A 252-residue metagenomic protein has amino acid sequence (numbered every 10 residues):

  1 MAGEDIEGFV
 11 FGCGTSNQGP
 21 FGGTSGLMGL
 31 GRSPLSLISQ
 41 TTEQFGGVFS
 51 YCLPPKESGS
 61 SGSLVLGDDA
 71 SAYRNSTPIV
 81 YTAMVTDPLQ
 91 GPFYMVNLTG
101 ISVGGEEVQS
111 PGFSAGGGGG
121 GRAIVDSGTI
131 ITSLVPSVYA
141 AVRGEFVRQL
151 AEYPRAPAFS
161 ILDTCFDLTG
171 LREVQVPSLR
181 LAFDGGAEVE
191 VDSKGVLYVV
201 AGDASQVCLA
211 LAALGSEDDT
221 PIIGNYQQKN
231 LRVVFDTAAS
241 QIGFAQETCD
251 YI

Functional and structural regions predicted by a protein language model:
M1-G26, S33: Eukaryotic helix-linker segments that join adjacent hydrophobic helices
A2, N17-G22, S36-I252: C-terminal catalytic lobe of pepsin-like aspartyl proteases
